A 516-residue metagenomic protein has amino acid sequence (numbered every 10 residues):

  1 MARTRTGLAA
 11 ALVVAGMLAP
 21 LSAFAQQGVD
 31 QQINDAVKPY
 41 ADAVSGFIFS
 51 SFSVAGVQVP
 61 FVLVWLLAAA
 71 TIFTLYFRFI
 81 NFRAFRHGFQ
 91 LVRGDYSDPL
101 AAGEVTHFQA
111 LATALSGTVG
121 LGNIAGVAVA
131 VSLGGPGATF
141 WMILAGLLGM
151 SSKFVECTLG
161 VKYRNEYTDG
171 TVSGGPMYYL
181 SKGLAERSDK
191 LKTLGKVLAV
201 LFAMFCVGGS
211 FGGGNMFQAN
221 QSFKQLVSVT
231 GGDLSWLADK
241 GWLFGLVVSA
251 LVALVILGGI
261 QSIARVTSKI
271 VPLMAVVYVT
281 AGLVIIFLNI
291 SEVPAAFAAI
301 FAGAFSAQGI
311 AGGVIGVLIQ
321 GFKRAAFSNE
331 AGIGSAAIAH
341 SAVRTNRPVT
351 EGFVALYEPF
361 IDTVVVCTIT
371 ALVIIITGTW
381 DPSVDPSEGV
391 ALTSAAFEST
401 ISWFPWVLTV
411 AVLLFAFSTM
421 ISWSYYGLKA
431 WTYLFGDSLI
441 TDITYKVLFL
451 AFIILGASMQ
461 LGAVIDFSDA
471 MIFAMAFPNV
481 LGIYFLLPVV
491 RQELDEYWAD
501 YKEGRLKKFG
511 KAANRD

Functional and structural regions predicted by a protein language model:
A2-L121, V131-A138, G149, Y484-D516: N-terminal alpha-helical transmembrane segments of multi-pass membrane transport and channel/translocase proteins
A25, Y76-F82, N123-G126, S210-F223 (+6 more regions): Transmembrane helix-loop junctions in multi-pass membrane proteins
Q26-Q27, E156-R164, T168, A281-A299 (+4 more regions): Extracellular/periplasmic helix-exit of transmembrane alpha-helices
A55-A84, S132-T171, D362-I369, F404 (+1 more regions): Extracellular loop-to-transmembrane helix junctions
A68, F73-F89, L198, F202 (+7 more regions): Membrane-interface loop-to-helix entry segments
F73-T74, S116, A145-V172, S181-Q218 (+4 more regions): Helix-loop-helix module between adjacent transmembrane segments
F79-H107, V129-V131, G135-T139, S151-K192 (+3 more regions): Flexible loop linkers connecting adjacent transmembrane helices in multi-pass alpha-helical membrane transporters
L100-L133, L159-Y163, T168-L184, L201-V207 (+2 more regions): Alpha-helical membrane segments and immediately flanking helix-loop junctions that form or couple to the substrate/ion
